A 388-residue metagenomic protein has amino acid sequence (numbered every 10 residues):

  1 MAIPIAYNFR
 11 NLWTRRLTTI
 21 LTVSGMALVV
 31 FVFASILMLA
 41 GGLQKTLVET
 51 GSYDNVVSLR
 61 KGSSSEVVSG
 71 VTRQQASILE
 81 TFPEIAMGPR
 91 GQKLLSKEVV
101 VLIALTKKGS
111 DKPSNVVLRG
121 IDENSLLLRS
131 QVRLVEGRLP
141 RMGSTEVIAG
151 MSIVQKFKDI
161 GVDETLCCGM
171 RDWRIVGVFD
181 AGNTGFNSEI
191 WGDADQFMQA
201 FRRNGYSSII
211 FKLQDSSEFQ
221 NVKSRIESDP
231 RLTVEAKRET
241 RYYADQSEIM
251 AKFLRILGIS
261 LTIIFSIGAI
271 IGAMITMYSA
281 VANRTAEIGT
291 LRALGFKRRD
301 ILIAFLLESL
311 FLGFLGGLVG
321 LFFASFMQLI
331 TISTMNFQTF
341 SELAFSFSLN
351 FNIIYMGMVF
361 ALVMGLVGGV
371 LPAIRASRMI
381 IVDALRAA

Functional and structural regions predicted by a protein language model:
L12-W13, V281, T290-D300, M379 (+1 more regions): Short helix-to-coil transition segments within interhelical loops that connect adjacent transmembrane helices
R16-L43, A251-E287, L310-V319, V367: Hydrophobic alpha-helical transmembrane segments of multi-pass inner-membrane transport and secretion
F31-V117, E136-R138, G143, Q199 (+2 more regions): Hydrophobic, regular-secondary-structure patches
A86-P89, T106-P113, L139, Q155-I259 (+1 more regions): Mechanotransmission and gating elements of multispan inner-membrane complexes involved in transport and envelope
S114-K156: Short beta-strand boundary microenvironments
Y278, A286-I332, M356, F360-M364 (+1 more regions): Transmembrane alpha-helical interface segments in multi-pass membrane proteins
Q328-Y355: Short juxtamembrane loops and helix-capping segments at transmembrane helix boundaries of multi-pass membrane proteins
I353-A388: C-terminal membrane-exit region of the final transmembrane helix in multipass inner-membrane proteins
